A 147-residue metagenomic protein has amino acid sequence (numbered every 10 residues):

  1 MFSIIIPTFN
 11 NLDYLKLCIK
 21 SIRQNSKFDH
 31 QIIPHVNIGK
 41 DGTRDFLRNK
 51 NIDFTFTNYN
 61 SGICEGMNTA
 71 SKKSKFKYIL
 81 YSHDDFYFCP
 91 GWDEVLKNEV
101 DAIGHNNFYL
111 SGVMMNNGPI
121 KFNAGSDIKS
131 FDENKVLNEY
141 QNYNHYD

Functional and structural regions predicted by a protein language model:
M1-S21: N-proximal low-complexity "stem/linker" segments adjacent to membrane-targeting elements
I19-K20, N68, F76, P90-D101: Short alpha-helix within the catalytic core of nucleotide-sugar-dependent glycosyltransferases
K20-D29: Short, acidic, metal-binding catalytic loop of nucleotide-sugar glycosyltransferases
V36-R44: A conserved acidic beta->alpha catalytic loop
T57-S74: Glycine-rich, basic loop-to-helix element that forms the pyrophosphate-binding segment of sugar-nucleotide handling
I79: Short aromatic/hydrophobic "clamp" motif used to bind/position activated sugar donors
H83-Y87: The conserved acidic donor/metal-binding loop of glycosyltransferases
D93-D147: Conserved catalytic core of nucleotide-sugar-dependent glycosyltransferases
